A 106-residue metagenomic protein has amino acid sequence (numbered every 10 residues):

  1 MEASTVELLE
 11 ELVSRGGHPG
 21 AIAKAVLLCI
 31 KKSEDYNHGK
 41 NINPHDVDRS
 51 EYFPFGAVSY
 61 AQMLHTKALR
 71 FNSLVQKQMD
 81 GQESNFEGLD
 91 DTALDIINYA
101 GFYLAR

Functional and structural regions predicted by a protein language model:
M1-R106: Intrinsically disordered, low-complexity regulatory regions that flank transcription factor DNA-binding cores
